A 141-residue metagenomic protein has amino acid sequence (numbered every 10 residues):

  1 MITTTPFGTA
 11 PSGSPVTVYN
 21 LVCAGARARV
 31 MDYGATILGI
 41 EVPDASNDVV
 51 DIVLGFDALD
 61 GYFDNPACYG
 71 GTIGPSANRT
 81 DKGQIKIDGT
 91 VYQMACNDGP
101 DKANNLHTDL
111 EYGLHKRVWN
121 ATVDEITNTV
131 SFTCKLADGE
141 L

Functional and structural regions predicted by a protein language model:
M1-L141: Surface-exposed acidic/polar loop and edge beta-strand patches at domain peripheries
